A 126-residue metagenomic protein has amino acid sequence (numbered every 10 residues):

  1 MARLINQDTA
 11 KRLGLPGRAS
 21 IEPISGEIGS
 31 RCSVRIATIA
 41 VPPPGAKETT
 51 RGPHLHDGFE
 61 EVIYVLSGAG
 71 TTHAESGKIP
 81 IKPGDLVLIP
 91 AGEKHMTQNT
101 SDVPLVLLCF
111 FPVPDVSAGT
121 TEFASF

Functional and structural regions predicted by a protein language model:
A2-P16: Catalytic-core "active-site belt" of small-molecule-metabolizing enzymes, emphasizing His/Asp/Glu-rich regions
R3-N6, S30, P44, M96-F126: Double-stranded beta-helix
R12-P53: A short glycine-rich, His/Asp/Glu-containing loop-to-beta-strand
C32-V34, A69, V106: Intrinsic-disorder/low-complexity, polar/charged segments enriched in Ser/Thr/Lys/Arg/Asp/Glu/Gln
T38-V41, L55-T72, F110-P112: Short, conserved beta-strand element in jelly-roll/cupin
G58, G77, E93-K94, V103: A generic "binding-loop/recognition-motif" signal
T72-H73, I89, H95-S101: Short beta-strand His + acidic residue motifs that chelate non-heme Fe in jelly-roll/DSBH and cupin folds
S76-A91: Short acidic-glycine-tyrosine-enriched beta hairpin
